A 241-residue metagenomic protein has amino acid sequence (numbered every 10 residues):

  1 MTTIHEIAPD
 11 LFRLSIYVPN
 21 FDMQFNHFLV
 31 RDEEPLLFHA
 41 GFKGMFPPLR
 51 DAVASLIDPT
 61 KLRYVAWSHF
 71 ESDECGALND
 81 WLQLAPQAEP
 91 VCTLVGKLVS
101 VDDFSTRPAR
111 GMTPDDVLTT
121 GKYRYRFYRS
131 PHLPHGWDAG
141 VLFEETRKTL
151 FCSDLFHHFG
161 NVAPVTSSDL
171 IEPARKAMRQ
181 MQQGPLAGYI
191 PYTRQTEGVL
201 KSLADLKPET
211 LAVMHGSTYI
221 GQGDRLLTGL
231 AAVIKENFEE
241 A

Functional and structural regions predicted by a protein language model:
T2-A54, V141-C152: Conserved beta-strand hairpin/beta-sheet module of binuclear metal-dependent hydrolase folds, prominently
E6-P9, A88-A139, P191, Q195-A204: Metallo-beta-lactamase
R13-P19, G41-K43, W67-H69, R126-H132 (+1 more regions): Short, flexible loop segments at the rims of nucleotide/cofactor-binding pockets, characterized by
F38-A40, L62-F70, P90-L94, L150-D154 (+2 more regions): Active-site neighborhood of phospho(di)ester-bond hydrolases with catalytic His/Asp-centered motifs
K43, P131-V213, S217-D224, A232-I234: Metallo-beta-lactamase
M45-V91: Active-site metal-binding motif and surrounding structural segment of the metallo-beta-lactamase
P86-A88, I220-A241: Short acidic, glycine/proline-enriched helix-loop-strand junctions
